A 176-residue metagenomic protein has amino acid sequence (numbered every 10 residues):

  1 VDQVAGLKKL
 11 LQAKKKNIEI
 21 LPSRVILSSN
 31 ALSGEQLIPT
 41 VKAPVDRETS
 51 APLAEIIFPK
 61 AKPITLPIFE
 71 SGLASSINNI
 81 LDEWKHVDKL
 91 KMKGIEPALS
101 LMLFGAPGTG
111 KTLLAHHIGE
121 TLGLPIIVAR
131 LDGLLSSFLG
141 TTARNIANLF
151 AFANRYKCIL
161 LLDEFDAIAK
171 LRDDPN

Functional and structural regions predicted by a protein language model:
V1-L81: AAA+ P-loop ATPase mechanoenzymes
I68-N176: Walker A/P-loop NTP-binding motif of AAA+ ATPase domains
